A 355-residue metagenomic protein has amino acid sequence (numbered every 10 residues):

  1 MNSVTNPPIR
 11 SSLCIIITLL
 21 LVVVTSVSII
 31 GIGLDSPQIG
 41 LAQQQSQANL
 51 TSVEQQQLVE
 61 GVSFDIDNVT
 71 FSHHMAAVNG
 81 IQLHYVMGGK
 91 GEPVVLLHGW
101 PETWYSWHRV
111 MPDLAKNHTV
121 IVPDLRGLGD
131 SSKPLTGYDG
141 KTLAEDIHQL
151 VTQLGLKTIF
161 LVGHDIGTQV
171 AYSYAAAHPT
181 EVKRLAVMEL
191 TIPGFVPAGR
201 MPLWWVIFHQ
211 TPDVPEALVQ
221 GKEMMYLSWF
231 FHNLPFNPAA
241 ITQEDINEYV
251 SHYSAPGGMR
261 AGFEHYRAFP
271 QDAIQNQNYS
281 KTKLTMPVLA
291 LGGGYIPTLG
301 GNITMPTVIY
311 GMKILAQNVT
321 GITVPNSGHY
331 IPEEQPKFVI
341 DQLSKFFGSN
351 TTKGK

Functional and structural regions predicted by a protein language model:
M1-A42: Secretory targeting signatures
A42-A48: Low-complexity, acidic Ser/Thr/Pro-rich repeat tracts that form intrinsically disordered stalk/linker regions of very
N49-L83, G88-P93, I121, L128-V162 (+4 more regions): Flexible "cap/lid" subdomain of the alpha/beta-hydrolase fold that forms the substrate-access gate
L96-G99, V122: Structural cue for short, hydrophobic secondary-structure segments
P101-R109, V120: Serine-hydrolase catalytic-loop signature spanning alpha/beta hydrolases and amidase-signature enzymes
R109-H118, Q153: A short, Lys/Arg-enriched amphipathic alpha-helix followed by its capping loop at the start of a domain
S327-Q335, I340: Catalytic histidine-centered segment of alpha/beta-hydrolase-like enzymes
